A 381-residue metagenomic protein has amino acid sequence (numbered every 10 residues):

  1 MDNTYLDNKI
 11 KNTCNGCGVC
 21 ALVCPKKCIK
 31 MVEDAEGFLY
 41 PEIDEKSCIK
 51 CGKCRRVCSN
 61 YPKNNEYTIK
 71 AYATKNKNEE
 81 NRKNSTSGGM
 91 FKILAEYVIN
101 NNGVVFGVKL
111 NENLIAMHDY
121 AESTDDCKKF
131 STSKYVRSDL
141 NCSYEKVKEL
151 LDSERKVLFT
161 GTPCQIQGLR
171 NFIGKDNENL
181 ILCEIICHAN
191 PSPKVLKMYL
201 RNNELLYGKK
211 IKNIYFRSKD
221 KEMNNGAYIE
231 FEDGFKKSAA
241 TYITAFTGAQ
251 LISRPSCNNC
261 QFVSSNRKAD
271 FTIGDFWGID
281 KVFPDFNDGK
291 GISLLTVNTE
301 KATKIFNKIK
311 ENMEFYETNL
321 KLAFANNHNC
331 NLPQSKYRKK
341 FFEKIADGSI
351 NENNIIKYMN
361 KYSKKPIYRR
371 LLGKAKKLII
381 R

Functional and structural regions predicted by a protein language model:
M1-N3, K46-S153, K321-R338, I345-M359: Flanking helices and flexible, charged tails adjoining ferredoxin-like Fe-S electron-transfer domains in multi-subunit
M1-T4, N8-K11, P41-K46, A240-A249: Short, intrinsically disordered, charge-biased short linear motifs at domain edges
N3, V19-E42, G52-I69, D270-F271: Iron-sulfur cluster-binding cysteine motifs and their immediate structural context in ferredoxin-like electron-transfer
N12-K27, I49-Y61, T162-G168, S253-S265: Local cysteine-cluster metal-coordination motifs and their immediate loop/turn environment, predominantly Fe-S cluster
T86-G89, E112, F159-L169, A189-P191: Gly/Ser/Thr-rich loops at beta-strand to alpha-helix junctions that form or flank small-molecule/cofactor-binding
N101-V105, E204, G208-R381: Long, compositionally biased charged/polar accessory segments in the mid-to-C-terminal portions of proteins
C127, G174-I185: A short alpha->loop->secondary-structure connector
I181-N202: Short, flexible loop segments at boundaries between secondary-structure elements
